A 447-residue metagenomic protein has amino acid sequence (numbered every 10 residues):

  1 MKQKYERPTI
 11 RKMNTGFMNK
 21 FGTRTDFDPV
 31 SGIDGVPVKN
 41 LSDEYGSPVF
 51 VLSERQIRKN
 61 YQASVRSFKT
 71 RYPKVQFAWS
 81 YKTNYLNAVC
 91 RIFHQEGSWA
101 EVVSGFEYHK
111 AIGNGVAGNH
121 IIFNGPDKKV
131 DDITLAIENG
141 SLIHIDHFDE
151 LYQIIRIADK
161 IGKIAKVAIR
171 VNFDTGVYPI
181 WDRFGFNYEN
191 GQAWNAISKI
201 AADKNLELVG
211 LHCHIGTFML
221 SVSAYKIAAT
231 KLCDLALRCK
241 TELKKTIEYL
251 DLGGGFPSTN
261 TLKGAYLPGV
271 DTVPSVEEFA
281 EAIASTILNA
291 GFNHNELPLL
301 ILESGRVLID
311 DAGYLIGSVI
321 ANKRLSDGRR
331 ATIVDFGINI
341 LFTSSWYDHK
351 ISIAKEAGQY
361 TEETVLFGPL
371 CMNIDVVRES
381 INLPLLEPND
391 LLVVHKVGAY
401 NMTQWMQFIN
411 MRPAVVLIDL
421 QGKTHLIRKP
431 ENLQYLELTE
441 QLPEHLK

Functional and structural regions predicted by a protein language model:
M1-A165, D203, E207, T241 (+3 more regions): A charged N-terminal "starter" segment
K2-G16, F173-S318: Active-site loop/helix belt of alpha/beta enzymes
P37, S53-Q56, N60, S64 (+20 more regions): General structural feature for long, well-ordered alpha-helical segments within catalytic domains of soluble enzymes
I57, K82, S104, A136 (+7 more regions): Conserved, mostly hydrophobic/aromatic
S80-L86, G105-F106, P126-K128, D146-E150 (+6 more regions): Active-site beta-loop-alpha junctions enriched in small/polar residues
W99, I122, H144, A168-R170 (+8 more regions): Structured core elements
I133, I155-D159, G185, A321-N322 (+2 more regions): A generic local secondary-structure boundary/capping motif
A282-K447: Charged (often Lys/Glu-rich) extended helix/loop segments that serve as interaction or gating elements
